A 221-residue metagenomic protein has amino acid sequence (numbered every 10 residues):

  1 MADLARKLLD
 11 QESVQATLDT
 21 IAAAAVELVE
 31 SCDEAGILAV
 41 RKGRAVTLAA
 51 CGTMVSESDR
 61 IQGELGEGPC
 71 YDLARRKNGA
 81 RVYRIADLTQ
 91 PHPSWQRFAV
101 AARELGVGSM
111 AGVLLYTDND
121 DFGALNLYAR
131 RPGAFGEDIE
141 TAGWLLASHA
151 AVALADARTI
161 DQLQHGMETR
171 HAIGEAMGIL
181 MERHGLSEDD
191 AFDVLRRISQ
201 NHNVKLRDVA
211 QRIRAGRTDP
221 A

Functional and structural regions predicted by a protein language model:
M1-D10, L163-H171: Signal-transmission linkers at sensory-effector interfaces
A2, E140, W144-A151: Allosteric cytosolic regulatory segments
A2-A50, D59-I61, E67, H202-K205 (+2 more regions): Helix-loop-beta substructure at the N-terminus of cytosolic sensory domains that couple signal/ligand detection
L48, V55-S94, V100-G108: Regulatory sensory and allosteric helical modules in signal-transduction proteins and certain transcription factors
S109-Y116: Short hydrophobic beta-strand micro-motif common in sensory/regulatory domains
D118-A129: Sensory beta-strand/linker motifs that couple input domains to effectors
Y128-W144: Regulatory loop-to-helix N-cap segments in sensory/regulatory domains that couple ligand/signal detection
R158-A221: Signal-transducing coiled-coil/dimerization helices and immediately adjacent hinge/linker segments that couple sensory
